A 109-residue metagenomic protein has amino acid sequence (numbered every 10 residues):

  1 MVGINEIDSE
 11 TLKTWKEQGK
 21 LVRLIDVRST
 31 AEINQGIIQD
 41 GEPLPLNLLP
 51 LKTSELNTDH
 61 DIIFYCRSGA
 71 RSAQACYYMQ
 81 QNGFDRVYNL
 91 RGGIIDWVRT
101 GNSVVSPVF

Functional and structural regions predicted by a protein language model:
M1-R23, V27-D61, R71-F109: Rhodanese-like catalytic fold shared by cysteine-dependent sulfurtransferases and DSP/PTP-type phosphatases
Y65: Short, surface-exposed ligand- or partner-binding patches at beta-edge/loop junctions that are enriched in aromatics
